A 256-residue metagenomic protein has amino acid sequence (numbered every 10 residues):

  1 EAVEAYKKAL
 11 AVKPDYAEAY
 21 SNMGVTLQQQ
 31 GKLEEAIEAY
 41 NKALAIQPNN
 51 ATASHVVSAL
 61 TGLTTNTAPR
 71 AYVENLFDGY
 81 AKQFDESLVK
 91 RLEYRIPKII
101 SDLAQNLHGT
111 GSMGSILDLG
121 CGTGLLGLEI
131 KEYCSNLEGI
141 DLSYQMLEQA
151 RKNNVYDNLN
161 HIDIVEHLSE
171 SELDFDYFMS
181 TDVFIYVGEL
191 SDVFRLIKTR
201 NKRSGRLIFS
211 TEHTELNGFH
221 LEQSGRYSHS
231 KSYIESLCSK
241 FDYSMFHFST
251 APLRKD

Functional and structural regions predicted by a protein language model:
E18-Q28, H55: Conserved alpha-helical positions within TPR/SEL1-like repeat arrays
L117, T123-H167: Class I SAM-dependent methyltransferase SAM/SAH-binding core
M179: A conserved beta-strand element that flanks and buttresses the S-adenosyl-L-methionine
S191-R206: A short glycine-rich, Lys/Arg-flanked "PGG" loop and its adjoining helix->strand segment in the class I
F209-Y227: Short, glycine-/aromatic-enriched active-site segment of Class I SAM-dependent methyltransferases
